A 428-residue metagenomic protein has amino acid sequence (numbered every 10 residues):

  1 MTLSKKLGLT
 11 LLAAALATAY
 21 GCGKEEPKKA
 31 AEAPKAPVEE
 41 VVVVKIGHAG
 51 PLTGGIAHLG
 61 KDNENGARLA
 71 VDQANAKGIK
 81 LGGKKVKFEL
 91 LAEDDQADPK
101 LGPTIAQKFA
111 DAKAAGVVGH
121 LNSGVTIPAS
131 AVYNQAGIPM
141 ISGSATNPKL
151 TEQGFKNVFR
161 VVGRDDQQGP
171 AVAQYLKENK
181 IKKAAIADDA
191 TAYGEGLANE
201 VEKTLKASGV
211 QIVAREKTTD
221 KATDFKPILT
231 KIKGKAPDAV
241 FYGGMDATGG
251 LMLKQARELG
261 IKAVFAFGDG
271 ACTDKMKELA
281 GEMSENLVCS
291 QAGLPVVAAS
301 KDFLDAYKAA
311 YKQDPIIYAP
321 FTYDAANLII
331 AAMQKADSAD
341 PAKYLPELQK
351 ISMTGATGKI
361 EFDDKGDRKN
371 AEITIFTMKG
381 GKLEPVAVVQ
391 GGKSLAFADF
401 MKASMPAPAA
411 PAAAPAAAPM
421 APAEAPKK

Functional and structural regions predicted by a protein language model:
T2-K6, L12, C22-K428: Extracytosolic ligand-binding ectodomains
A17-A19: Bacterial Sec-type N-terminal signal peptides, specifically the leucine/valine-rich hydrophobic h-region
